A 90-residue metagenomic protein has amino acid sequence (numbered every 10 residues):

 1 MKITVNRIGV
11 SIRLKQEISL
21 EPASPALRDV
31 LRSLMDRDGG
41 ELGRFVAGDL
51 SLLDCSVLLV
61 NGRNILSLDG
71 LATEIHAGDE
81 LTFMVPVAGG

Functional and structural regions predicted by a protein language model:
M1-G89: Ubiquitin-like/PB1-type beta-grasp interaction modules and other compact soluble beta-rich domains
